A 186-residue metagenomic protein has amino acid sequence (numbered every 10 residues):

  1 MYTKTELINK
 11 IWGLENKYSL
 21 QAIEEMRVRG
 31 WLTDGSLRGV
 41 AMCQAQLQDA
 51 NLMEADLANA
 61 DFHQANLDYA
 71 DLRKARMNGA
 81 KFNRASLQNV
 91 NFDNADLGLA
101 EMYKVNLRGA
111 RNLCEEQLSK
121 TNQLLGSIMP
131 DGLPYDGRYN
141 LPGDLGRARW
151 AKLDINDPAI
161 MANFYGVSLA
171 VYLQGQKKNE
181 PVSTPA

Functional and structural regions predicted by a protein language model:
Y2, L7-K17, Q21-F164, L169-Q174 (+1 more regions): Tandem repeat scaffolds
